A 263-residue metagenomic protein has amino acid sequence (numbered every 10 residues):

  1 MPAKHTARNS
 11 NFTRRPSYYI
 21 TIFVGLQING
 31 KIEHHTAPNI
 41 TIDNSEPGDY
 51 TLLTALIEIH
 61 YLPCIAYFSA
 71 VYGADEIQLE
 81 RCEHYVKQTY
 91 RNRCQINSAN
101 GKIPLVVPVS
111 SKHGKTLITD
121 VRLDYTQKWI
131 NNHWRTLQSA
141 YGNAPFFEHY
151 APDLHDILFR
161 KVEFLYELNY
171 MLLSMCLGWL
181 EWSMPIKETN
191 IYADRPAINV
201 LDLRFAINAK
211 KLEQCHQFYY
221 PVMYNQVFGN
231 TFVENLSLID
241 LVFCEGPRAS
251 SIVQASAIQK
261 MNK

Functional and structural regions predicted by a protein language model:
H5, Y19-I20, H35, Y50: Short terminal hydrophobic/aromatic SLiMs and anchors at protein ends
Y18-I28: Short, composition-biased linear "edge" segments at structural boundaries
G30, I40-N44, G48-K263: Residues lining hydrophobic/aromatic ligand-binding pockets adjacent to catalytic sites
